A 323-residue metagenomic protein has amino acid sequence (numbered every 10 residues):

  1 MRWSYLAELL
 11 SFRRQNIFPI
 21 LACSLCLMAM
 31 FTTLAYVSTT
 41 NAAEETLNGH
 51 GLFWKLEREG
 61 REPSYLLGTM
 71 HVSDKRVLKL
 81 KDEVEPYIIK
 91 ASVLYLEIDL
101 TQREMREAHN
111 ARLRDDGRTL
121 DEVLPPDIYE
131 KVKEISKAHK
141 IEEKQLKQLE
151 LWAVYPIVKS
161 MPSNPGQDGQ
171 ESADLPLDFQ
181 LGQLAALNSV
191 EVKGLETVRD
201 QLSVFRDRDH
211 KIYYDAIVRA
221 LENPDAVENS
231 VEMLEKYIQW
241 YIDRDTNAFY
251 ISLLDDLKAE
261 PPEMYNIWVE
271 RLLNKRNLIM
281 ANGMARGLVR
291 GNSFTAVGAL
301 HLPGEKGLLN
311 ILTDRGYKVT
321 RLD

Functional and structural regions predicted by a protein language model:
W3-L25: Bacterial N-terminal signal peptides that target proteins for export
L21-A35: Bacterial N-terminal signal peptides
A35-E44: Boundary at the C-terminal end of the N-terminal hydrophobic targeting segment
A43-E44, F53-M264, W268: Structured, acidic catalytic/metal-binding patches in enzyme active sites
L47, K75-L78, R271-L278: Conserved phosphate-coordination/catalytic loops
G49-W54, M280: Alpha-helical scaffolding within the catalytic cores of extracellular/periplasmic polymer-degrading hydrolases
E263-D323: A cross-kingdom marker for long, charged
